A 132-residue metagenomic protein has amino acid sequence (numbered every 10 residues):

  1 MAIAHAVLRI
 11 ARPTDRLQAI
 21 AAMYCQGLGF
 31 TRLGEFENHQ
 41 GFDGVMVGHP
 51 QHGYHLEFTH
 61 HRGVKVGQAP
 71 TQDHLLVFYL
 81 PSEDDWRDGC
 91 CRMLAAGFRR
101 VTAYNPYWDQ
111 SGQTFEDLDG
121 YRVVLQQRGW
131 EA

Functional and structural regions predicted by a protein language model:
M1-A21, D73-F78, G129-A132: N-terminal beta-strand motif that seeds the catalytic metal site of vicinal oxygen chelate
M1-I3, R9, E35, C90-A132: Vicinal oxygen chelate
R12-Y54: Core segments of cupin and vicinal oxygen chelate
G41, Q72, D109: Exposed loop/turn and edge beta-strand positions of beta-sandwich/beta-sheet ligand-binding modules
G44, V77, G112-T114: Short hydrophobic/aromatic beta-strand element in the GNAT-like acyltransferase core that lines or flanks the acyl-donor
Q51-L56, D119-V123: Short, charged/polar, Gly/Pro-enriched secondary-structure boundary elements
T59-V64, Q127-W130: Acetyl-CoA-dependent GNAT
D84-G89: Short, conserved charged micro-motifs
